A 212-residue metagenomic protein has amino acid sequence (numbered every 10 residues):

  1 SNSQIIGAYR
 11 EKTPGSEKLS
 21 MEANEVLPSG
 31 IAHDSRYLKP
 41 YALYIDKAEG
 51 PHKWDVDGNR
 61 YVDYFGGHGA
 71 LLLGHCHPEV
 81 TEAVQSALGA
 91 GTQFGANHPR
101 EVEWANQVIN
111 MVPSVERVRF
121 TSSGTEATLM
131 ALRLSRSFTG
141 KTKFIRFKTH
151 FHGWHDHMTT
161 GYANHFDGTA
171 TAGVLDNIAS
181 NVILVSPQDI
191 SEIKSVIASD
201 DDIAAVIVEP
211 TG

Functional and structural regions predicted by a protein language model:
S1-K47: Active-site-adjacent loop/helix segments that line or gate small-molecule/cofactor pockets in enzymes
S3, V62-F65, A205-T211: Short beta-strands and strand-loop turn motifs
P14-E22, H52-N59, I109-N110: Short, hydrophobic/aliphatic alpha-helical segments
A42-D63: Active-site and channel-lining beta-strand-loop segments that bind or position nucleotide-derived/phosphorylated
I45-D46, I109-P113, R136-T139, G173-I178 (+1 more regions): Solvent-exposed alpha-helices and their adjacent loops that cap or buttress functional pockets in soluble metabolic
R60-K141: Glycine-rich loop-to-alpha-helix module at the N-terminal edge of alpha/beta enzyme cores
S137-M158: Conserved PLP-anchoring active-site segment centered on the Schiff-base-forming lysine
F151-T211: PLP-dependent aminotransferase-class I/II
